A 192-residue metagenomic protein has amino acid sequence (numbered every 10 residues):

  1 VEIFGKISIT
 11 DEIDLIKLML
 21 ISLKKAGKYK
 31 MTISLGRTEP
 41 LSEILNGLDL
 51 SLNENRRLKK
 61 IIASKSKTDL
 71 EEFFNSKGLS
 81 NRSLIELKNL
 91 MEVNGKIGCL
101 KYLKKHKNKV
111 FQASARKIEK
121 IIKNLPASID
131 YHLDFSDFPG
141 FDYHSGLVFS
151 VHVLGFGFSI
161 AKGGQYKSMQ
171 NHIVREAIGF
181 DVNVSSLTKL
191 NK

Functional and structural regions predicted by a protein language model:
E2-Y29, F73-K192: Positively charged, Gly/Ser-enriched RNA/tRNA-binding surfaces
L20, S42-N46, K59, E71: Amphipathic alpha-helical segments within well-ordered protein domains
S34-G36, R56-I61, D134: A generic structural motif
L35-E43: Short, conserved phosphate-binding/catalytic loop or strand-edge motifs used in phosphoryl-/nucleotidyl-transfer
R37, K65-D69, G95: Short, solvent-exposed helix-helix connector turns and helix-capping sites enriched in acidic/polar residues
E43-L52, Y143-F149: Short glycine/threonine-rich loop-to-helix capping motif typified by GTGT followed within a few residues by an Asp-Pro
L50-F74: Acidic, His- and aromatic-enriched active-site or binding-groove loops in soluble protein domains that engage sugars
